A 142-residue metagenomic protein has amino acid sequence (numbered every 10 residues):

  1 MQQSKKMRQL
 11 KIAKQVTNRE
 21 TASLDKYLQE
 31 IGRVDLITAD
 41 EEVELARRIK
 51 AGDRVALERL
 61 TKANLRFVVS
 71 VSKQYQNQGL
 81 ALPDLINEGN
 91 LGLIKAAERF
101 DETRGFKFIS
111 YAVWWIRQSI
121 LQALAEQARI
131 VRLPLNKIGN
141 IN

Functional and structural regions predicted by a protein language model:
M1-R8, K14: Intrinsic, short, N-terminal disordered tails of RNA polymerase sigma-factor systems
L10-N142: Alpha-helical promoter-recognition and RNA polymerase-docking modules of transcription initiation factors, dominated by
